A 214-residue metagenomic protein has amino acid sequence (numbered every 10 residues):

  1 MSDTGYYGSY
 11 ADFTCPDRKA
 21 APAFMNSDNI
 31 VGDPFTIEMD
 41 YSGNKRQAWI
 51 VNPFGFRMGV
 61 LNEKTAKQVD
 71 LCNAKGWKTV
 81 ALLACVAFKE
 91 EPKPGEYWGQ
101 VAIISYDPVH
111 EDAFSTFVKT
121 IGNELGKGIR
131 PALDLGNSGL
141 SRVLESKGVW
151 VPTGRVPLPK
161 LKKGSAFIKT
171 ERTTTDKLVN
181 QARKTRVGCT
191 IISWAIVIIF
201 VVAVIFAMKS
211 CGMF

Functional and structural regions predicted by a protein language model:
M1-F214: Conserved active-site motif detector
